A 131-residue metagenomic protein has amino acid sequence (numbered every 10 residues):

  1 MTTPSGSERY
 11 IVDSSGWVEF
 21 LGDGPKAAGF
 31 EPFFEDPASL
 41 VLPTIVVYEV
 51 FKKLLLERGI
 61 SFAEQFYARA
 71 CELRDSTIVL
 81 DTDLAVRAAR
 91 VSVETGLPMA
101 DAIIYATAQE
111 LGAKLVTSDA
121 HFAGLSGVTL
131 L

Functional and structural regions predicted by a protein language model:
M1-L42, L55-A68: Short, well-structured N-terminal submotif of metal-dependent ribonuclease cores
M1-S7, Y105-L131: Acidic, PIN/NYN-like endoribonuclease modules and their adjacent C-terminal/linker elements
V12-D13, L42-T44, G96-P98, D119: Histidine- and aromatic-rich ligand-binding microenvironments
S14, T82, D101-A102: Conserved glycosyltransferase catalytic-site signature
W17-V18, V47, F122-A123: A generic structural signal for short hydrophobic patches within well-formed alpha-helices
F51-K52, A89: Amphipathic alpha-helical segments within well-ordered protein domains
C71-V93: Acidic catalytic patch
